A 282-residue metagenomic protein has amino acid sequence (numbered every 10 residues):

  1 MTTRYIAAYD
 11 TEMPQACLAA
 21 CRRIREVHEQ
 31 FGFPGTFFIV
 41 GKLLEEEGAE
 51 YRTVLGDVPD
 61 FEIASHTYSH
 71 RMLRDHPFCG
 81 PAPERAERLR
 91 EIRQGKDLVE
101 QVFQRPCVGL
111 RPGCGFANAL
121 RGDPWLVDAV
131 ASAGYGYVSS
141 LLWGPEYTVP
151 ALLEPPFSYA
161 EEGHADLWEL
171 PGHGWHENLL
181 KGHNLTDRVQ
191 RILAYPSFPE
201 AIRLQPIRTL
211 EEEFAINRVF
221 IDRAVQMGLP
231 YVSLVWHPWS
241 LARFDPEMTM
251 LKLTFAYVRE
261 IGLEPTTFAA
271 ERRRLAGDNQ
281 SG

Functional and structural regions predicted by a protein language model:
M1-E26: N-terminal regions that are enriched for targeting/export leaders and immediately downstream pro/stem segments
A8-D10, A64, V235, P265: Generic enzyme active-site microenvironment
P14, P81-L89, L210-E211, F244 (+1 more regions): Flexible, glycine- and charge-enriched loops at secondary-structure boundaries
C21-R25, A49-L55, L89-D97, V127 (+2 more regions): Generic structural signal for well-ordered alpha-helices, preferentially at hydrophobic/aromatic core positions
E29-G32, T36, I207, E211-G282: C-terminal domain-boundary segment and adjacent tail
F31-R121, S140-T148, A165-H183, S233-P238: Metal-dependent polysaccharide deacetylase catalytic core of the NodB/CE4 family, i.e., the active-site-bearing domain
L43-E45, M72-R74, P112-M227: Active-site-adjacent pocket scaffolds in enzyme catalytic domains
Y51-T53, C79-G80, A151-E161, Q280-G282: Short low-complexity, flexible loop/linker segments enriched in glycine and/or proline with clustered acidic
